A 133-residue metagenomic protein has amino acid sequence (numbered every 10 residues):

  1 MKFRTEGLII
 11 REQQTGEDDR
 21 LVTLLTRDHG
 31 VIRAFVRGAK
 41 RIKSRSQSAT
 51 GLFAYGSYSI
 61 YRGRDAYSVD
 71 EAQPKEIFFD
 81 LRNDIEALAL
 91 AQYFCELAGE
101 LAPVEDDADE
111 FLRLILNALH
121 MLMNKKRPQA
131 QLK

Functional and structural regions predicted by a protein language model:
M1-K133: Non-catalytic alpha-helical scaffolds and adjoining flexible linkers that form interface surfaces for assembly
